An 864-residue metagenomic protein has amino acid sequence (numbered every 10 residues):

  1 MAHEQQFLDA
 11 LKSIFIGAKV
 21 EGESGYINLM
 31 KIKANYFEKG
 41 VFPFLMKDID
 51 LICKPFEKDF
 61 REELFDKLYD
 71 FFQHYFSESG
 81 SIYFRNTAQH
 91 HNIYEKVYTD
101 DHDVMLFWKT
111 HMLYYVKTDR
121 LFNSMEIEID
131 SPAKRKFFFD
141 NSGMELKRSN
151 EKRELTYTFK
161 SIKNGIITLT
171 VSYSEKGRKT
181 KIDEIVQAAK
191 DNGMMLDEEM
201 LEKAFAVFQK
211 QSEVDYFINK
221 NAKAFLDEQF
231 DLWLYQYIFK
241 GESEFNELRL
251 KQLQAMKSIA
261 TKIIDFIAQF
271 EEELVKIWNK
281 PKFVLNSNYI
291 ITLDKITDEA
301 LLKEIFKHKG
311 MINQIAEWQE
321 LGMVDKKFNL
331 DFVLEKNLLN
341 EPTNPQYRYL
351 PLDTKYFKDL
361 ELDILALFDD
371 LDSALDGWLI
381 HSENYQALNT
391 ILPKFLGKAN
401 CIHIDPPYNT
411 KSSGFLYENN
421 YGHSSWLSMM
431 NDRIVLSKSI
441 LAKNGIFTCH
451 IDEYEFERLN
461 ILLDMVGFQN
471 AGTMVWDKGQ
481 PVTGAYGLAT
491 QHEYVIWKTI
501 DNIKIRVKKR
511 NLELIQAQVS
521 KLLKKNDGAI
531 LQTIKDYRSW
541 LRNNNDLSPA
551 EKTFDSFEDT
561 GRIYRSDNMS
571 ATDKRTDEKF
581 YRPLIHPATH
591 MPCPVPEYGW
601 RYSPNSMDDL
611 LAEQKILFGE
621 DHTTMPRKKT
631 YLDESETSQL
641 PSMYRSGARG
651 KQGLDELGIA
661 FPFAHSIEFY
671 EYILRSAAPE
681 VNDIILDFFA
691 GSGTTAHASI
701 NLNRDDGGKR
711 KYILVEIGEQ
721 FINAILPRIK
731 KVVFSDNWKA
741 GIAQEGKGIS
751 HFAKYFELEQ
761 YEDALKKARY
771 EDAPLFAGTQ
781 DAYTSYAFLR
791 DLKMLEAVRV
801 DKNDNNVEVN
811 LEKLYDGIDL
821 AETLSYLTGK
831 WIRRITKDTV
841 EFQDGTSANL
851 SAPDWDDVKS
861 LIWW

Functional and structural regions predicted by a protein language model:
M1-L371, D376, L392-L396, N400 (+6 more regions): Accessory, often C-terminal, charged low-complexity segments
L371, K411-E418, R649-L654: Gly-rich Lys/Arg/Thr-decorated short loops/hinges at beta-loop-alpha junctions or inter-strand turns that position
I380, H450-I451, D687: Small/polar loops that bind or transfer phosphate-bearing groups
K394-S412, L463, I685-S699: Conserved proline-anchored active-site loop of SAM-dependent methyltransferases that bridges a beta-strand
N400, P406-M429, N444, Y454-E455: Mobile active-site "lid"/loop adjacent to the S-adenosyl-L-methionine
G445-C449: Conserved beta-strand signature within the Rossmann-like core of class I S-adenosyl-L-methionine
E656-E668: Conserved SAM-binding loop and adjacent beta-strand
